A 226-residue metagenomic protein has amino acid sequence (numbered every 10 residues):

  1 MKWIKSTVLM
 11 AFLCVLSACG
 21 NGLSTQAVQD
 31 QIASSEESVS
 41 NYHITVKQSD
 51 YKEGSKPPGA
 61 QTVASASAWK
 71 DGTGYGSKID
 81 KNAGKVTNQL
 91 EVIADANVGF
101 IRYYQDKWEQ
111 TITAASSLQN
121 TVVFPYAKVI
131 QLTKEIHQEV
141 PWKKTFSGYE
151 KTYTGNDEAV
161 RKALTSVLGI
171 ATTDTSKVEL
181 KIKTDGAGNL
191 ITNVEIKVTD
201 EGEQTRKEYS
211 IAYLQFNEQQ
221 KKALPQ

Functional and structural regions predicted by a protein language model:
K2, F12-T73, Q220-Q226: N-terminal leader/targeting segments and the immediate start of mature chains
C14, C19-E36, E91, E139-Y149 (+4 more regions): Intrinsically disordered, low-complexity segments of exported/surface proteins
E37-H43, S65-G76, V92-G99, F146-S147 (+2 more regions): Short, solvent-exposed coil/turn segments at beta-strand boundaries
Y51, D80-V86, D106-K107, V194-E203: Short, solvent-exposed aromatic-acidic interface loops
G59-A60, A83-V86, T133-H137, T173-K177: Short solvent-exposed loop/turn micro-motifs enriched in small/polar/acidic residues
S67-P125: An acidic-aromatic
Y104-K162, I170: Flexible, processing/modification-adjacent segments and terminal tails in exported/periplasmic/extracellular proteins
Y149-Q226: Gly/Pro-enriched, hydrophobic low-complexity segments that function as extracytoplasmic propeptides/linkers
